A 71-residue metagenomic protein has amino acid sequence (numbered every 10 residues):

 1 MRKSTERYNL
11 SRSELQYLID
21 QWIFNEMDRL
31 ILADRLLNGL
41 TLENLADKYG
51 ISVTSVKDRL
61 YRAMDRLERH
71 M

Functional and structural regions predicted by a protein language model:
R7-Q21: Short, Lys/Arg-enriched N-terminal segment that forms or immediately precedes the first helix of a structured domain
Q21-D28: Short helix-coil-helix linker/hinge
L30-L32: Short alpha-helical "packing" element that flanks the helix-turn-helix/winged-helix DNA-binding module
R35-G39: Short helix-to-turn junction characteristic of helix-turn-helix DNA-binding domains, especially the helix
N44-Y49: Short alpha-helical "recognition helix" segments of helix-turn-helix
V56-K57: Helix-turn-helix DNA-binding helix
Y61-M71: C-terminal flanking helix
